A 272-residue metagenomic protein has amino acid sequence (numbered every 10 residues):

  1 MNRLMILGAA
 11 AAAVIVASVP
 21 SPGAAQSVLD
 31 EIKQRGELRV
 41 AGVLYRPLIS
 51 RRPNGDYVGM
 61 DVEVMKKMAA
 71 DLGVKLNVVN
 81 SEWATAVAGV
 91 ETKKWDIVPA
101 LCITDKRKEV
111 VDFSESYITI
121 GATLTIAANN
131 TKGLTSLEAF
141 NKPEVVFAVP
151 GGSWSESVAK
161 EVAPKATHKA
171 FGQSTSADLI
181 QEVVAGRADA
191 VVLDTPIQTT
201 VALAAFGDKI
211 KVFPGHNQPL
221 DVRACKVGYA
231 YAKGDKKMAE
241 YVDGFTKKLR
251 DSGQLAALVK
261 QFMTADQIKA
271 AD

Functional and structural regions predicted by a protein language model:
A25-L101, E109, Q261-A265: Extracytoplasmic small-molecule ligand-binding "clamshell" domains of the periplasmic binding protein/Venus flytrap
S27, W154-F171, K209-F213, D243-D272: Ligand-binding clefts/hinges and TM-proximal coupling segments of bilobed small-molecule sensing domains
L48-R52, M65-V74, L137, N141 (+3 more regions): Ligand-binding cleft/hinge of the Venus flytrap
V62, N77-A88, K132, K169-A185: Short helix-initiation/N-cap motifs at beta->coil->alpha
V62-D71, N130, E138, S153 (+1 more regions): Extended ligand-binding regions for polar small-molecule ligands
T85, L101-E109, V158-E161, D189-R223: A ligand-binding cleft/hinge motif common to bilobed small-molecule-binding domains
T119-T123, A205-D243, M263-D272: Periplasmic-binding protein-like
A128-V146: Flexible hinge/capping segments at coil-to-helix
